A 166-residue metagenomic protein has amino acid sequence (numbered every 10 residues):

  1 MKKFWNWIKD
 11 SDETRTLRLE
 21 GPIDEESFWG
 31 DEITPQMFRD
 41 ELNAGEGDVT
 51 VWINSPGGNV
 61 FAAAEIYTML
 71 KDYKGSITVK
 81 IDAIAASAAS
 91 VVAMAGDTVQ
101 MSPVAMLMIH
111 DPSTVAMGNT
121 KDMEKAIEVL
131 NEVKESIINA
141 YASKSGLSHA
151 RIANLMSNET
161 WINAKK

Functional and structural regions predicted by a protein language model:
M1-K166: Terminal-region recognition feature
